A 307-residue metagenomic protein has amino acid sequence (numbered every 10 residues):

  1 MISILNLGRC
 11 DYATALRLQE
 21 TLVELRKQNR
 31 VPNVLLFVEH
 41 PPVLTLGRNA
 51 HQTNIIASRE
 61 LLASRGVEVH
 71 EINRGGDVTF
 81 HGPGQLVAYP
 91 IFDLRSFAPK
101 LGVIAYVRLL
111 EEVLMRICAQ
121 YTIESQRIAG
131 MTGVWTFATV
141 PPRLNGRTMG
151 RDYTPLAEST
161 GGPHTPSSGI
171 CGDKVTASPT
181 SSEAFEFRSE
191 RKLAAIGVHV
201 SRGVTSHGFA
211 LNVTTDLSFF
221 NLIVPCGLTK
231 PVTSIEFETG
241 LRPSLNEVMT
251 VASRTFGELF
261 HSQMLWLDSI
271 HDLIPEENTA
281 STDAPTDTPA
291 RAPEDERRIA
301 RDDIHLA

Functional and structural regions predicted by a protein language model:
M1-T165, I170-E190, S218, P243 (+2 more regions): N-terminal lobe of the biotin/lipoate ligase/transferase fold
E39-P41, V200, V213-T215: Residues immediately flanking
T79, R202-T214: Conserved phosphate/anionic-ligand binding catalytic regions in large, soluble enzymes, centered on
I91, V198, I235-F237: Short, well-ordered beta-strand elements within core beta-sheets of diverse protein domains
L193-I196: Histidine/acidic-rich helix-loop-helix segments that form or flank divalent-metal centers in metalloenzyme catalytic
V198-V204, P275-N278: Short, active-site-adjacent segments that bind or coordinate small-molecule cofactors and metal centers
T214-F260: A hydrophobic, small-residue-rich beta->alpha segment in the mid-to-C-terminal subdomain of diverse proteins
S269: Catalytic cores of Mg2+-dependent Asp-rich isoprenoid enzymes
